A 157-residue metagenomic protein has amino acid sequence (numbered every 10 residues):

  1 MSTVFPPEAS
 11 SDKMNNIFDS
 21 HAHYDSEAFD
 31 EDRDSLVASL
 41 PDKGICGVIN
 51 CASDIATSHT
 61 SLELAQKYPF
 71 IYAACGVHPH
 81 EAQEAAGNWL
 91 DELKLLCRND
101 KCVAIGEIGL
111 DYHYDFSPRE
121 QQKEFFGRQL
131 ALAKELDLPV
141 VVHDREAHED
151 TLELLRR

Functional and structural regions predicted by a protein language model:
S2-R157: Mid-domain alpha/beta scaffold segments of enzyme catalytic cores
